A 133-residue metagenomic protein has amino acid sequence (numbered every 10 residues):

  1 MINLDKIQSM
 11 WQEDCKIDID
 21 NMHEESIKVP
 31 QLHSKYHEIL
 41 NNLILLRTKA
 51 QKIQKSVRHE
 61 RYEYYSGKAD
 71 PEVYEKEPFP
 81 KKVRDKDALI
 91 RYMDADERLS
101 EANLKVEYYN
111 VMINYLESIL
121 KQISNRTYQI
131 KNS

Functional and structural regions predicted by a protein language model:
N3-I7: Short, intrinsically disordered terminal segments enriched in charged and Pro/Gly residues
Q8-N41: Short, charge-rich amphipathic alpha-helices with coiled-coil/heptad character
C15, L40, S66-A69, P78 (+3 more regions): Generic alpha-helical secondary structure signal
Q31-K68: Short, well-structured hydrophobic secondary-structure segments
Y36, Y62-Y65, Y74, Y92 (+3 more regions): Sequence-level detector for tyrosine residue identity
Q51, K55-S56, D94-S133: Long amphipathic alpha-helical coiled-coil segments
K55-E101: Extended, amphipathic alpha-helical coiled-coil scaffold segments used for oligomerization/tethering in eukaryotic
